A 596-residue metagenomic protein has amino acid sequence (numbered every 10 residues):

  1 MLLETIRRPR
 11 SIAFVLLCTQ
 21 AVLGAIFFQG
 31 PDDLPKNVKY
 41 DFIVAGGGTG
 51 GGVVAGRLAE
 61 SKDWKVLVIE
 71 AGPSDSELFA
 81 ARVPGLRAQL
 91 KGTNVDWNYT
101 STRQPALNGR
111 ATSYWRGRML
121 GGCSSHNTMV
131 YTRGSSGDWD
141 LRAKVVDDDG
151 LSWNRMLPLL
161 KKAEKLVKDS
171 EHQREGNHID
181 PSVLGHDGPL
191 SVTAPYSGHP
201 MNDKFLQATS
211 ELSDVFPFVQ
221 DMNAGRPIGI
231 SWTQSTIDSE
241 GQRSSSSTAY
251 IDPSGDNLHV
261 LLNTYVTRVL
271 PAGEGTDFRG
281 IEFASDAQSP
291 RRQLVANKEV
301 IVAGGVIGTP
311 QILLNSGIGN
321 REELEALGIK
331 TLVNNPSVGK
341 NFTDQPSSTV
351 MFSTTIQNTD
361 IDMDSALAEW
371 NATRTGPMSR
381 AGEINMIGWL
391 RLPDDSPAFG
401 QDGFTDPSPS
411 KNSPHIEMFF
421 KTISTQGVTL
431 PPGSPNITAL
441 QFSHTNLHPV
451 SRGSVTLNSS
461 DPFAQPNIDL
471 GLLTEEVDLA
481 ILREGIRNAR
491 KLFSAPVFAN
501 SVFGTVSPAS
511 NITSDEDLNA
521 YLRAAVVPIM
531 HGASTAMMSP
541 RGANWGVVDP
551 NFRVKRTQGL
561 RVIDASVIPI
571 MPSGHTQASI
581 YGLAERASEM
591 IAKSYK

Functional and structural regions predicted by a protein language model:
L2-K596: N-terminal redox-cofactor-binding region of secreted/periplasmic oxidoreductases
